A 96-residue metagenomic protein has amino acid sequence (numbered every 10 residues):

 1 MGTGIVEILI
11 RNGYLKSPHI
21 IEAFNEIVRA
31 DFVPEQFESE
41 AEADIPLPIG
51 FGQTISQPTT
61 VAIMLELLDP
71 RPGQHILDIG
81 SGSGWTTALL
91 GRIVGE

Functional and structural regions predicted by a protein language model:
M1-L77, W85-L89, I93: Class I SAM-dependent transferase core
G82: Conserved glycine-rich SAM-binding loop
E96: Short beta-strand element of Class I
